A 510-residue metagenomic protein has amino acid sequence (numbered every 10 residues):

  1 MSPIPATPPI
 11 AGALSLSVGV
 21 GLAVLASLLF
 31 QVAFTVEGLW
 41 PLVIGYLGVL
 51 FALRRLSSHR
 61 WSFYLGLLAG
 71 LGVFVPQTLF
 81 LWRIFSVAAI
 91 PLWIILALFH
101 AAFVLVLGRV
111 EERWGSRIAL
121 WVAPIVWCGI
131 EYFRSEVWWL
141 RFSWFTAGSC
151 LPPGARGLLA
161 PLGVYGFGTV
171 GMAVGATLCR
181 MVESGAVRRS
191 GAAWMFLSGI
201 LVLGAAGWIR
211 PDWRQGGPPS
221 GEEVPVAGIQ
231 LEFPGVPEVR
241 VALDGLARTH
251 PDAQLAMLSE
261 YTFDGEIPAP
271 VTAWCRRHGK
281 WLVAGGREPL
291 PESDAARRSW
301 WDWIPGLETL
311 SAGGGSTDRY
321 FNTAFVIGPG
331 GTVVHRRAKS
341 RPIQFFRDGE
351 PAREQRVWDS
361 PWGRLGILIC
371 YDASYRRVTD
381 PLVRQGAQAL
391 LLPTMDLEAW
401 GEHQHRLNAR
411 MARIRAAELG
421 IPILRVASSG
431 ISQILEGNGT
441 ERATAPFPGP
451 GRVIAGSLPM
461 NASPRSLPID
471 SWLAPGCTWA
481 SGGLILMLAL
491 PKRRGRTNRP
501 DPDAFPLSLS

Functional and structural regions predicted by a protein language model:
S2-W213, W400-G401, A412, A427 (+4 more regions): Membrane-embedded alpha-helical bundles of multi-pass enzymes that act on lipidic or dolichyl-linked glycan substrates
F30-Q31, E232-P234, D396-A399: A short, flexible beta-alpha/helix-coil linker loop
F34-F51, V75-T78, Q230, P251-P268 (+2 more regions): Short, conserved active-site loops that position catalytic residues or coordinate cofactors/metal ions across diverse
F85, L96, P124-I125, L255 (+3 more regions): CN hydrolase (nitrilase-like) catalytic-core segments centered on the catalytic cysteine and neighboring Lys/Glu
G207-G349, W358-P361, I367, Y371 (+1 more regions): Soluble catalytic regions of membrane-associated enzymes that act on cell-envelope and secretory-pathway components
E308-G314, G420, A462-L467: Short, P/G- and charge-enriched loop/turn segments at secondary-structure junctions
S316-K339, I431-S457: Amphipathic beta-strand/beta-sheet edge segments enriched in Tyr/Trp
E354-S360, G456: Short acidic-hydrophobic surface loop/beta-edge motif
